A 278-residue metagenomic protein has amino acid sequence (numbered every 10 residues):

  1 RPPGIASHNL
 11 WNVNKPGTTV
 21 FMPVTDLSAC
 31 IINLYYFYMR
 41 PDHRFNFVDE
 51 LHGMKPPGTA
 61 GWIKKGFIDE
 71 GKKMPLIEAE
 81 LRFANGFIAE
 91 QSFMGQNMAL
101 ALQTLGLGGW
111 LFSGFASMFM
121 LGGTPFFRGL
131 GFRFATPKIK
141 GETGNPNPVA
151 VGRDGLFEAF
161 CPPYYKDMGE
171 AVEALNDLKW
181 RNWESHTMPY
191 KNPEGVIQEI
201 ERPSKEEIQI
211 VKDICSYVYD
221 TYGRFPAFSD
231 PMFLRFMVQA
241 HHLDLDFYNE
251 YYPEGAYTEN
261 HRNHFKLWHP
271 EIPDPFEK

Functional and structural regions predicted by a protein language model:
R1-K278: Acidic, surface-exposed loops and disordered segments
